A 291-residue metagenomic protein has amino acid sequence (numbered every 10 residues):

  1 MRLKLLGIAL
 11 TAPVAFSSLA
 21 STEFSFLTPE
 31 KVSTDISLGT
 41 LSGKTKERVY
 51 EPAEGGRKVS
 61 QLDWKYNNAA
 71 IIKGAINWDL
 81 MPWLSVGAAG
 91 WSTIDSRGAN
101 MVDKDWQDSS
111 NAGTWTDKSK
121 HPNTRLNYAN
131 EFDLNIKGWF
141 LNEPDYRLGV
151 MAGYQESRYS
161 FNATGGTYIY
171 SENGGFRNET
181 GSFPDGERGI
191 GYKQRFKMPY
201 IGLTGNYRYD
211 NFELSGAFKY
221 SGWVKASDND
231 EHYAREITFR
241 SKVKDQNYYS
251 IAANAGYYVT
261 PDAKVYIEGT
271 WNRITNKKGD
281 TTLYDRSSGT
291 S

Functional and structural regions predicted by a protein language model:
M1-L19: Gram-negative bacterial Sec-dependent N-terminal signal peptides
L19-S37: Outer-membrane beta-barrel biogenesis signature
S25-L27, L41, N77-M81, K137-E143 (+2 more regions): Structural signature of outer-membrane beta-barrel channels/translocons
T34-S42, A88-I94, G138, V150-R158 (+3 more regions): Transmembrane beta-barrel strands of outer-membrane/channel proteins
G43-A69, S92-F132, S157-F196, S221-A252 (+1 more regions): Extracellular/periplasm-exposed beta-strand and loop segments of Gram-negative cell-envelope proteins, dominated by
K73-N77, M81-G87, W91-T93: Post-signal peptide N-terminal segment of secreted/secretory-pathway proteins
G74-W78, F132-G138, A152-Y154, I201-Y207 (+3 more regions): Residues on the lipid-exposed face of transmembrane beta-strands in outer-membrane beta-barrel proteins
P82-A88, E143-L148, N211-L214, P261-I267: Repeated loop/turn-to-beta-strand initiation elements of outer-membrane beta-barrel proteins
